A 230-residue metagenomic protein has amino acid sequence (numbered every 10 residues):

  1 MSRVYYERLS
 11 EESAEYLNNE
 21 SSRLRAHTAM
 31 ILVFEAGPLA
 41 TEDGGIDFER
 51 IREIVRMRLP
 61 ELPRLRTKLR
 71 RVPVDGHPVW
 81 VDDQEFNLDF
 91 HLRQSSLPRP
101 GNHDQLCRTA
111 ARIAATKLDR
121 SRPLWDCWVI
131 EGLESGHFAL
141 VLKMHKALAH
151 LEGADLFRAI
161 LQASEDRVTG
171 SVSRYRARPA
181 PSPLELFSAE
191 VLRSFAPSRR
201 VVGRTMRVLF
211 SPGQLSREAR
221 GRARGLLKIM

Functional and structural regions predicted by a protein language model:
M1-S13, I31-I46, R50-M230: Soluble acyl-CoA-dependent acyltransferase catalytic core bearing the H(X)4D motif
S13-A14, N18-V33: M16 family metallopeptidases and their MPP-like homologs
